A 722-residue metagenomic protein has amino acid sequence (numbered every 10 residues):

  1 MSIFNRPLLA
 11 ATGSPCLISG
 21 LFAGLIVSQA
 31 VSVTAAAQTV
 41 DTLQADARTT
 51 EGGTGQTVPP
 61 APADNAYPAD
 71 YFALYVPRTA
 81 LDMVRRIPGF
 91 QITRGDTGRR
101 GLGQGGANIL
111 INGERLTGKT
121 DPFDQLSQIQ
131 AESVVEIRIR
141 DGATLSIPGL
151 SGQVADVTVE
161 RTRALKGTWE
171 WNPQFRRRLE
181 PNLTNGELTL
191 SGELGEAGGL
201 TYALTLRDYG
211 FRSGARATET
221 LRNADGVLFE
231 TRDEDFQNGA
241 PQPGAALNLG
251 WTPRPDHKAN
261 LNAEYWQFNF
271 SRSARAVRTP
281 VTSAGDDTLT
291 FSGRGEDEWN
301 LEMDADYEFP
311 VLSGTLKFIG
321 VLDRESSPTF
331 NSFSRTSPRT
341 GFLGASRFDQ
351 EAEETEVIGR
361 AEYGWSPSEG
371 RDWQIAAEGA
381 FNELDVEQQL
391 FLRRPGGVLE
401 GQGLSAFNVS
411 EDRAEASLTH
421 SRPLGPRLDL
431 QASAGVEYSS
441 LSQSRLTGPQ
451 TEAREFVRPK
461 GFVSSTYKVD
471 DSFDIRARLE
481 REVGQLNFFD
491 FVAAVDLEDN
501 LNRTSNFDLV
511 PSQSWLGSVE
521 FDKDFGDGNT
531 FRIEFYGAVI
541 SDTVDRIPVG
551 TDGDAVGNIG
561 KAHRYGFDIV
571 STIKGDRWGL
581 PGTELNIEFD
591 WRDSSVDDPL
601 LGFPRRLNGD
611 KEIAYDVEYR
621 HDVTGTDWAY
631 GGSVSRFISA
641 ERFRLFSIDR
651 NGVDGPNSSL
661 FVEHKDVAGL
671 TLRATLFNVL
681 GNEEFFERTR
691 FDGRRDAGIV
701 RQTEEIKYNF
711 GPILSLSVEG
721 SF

Functional and structural regions predicted by a protein language model:
Q38, I638, V662-F722: C-terminal beta-signal and adjacent terminal beta-strands/loops of Gram-negative outer-membrane beta-barrel proteins
A80-M83, G98, L150-P173, G186: N-terminal periplasmic accessory domains that precede and gate Gram-negative outer-membrane beta-barrel machines
E114-G142, L188: Short acidic/polar hinge/loop motifs at secondary-structure boundaries that mediate gating or recognition
A131-K166, S721: A beta-strand signature from Gram-negative outer-membrane beta-barrel systems, especially the internal plug domain
R178-A215, V227-A274, R294-V311, T315-K317 (+2 more regions): Transmembrane beta-barrel wall of Gram-negative outer-membrane proteins
A246-F268, S292-L446, Q450-E452, R458 (+3 more regions): Face-selective signature of the C-terminal outer-membrane beta-barrel domain
E298, A352, N408-E411, R454 (+3 more regions): Outer-membrane beta-barrel signature, preferentially recognizing the C-terminal barrel domain of Gram-negative
Y536-V539, G557-R644: Gram-negative outer-membrane beta-barrel transporters
